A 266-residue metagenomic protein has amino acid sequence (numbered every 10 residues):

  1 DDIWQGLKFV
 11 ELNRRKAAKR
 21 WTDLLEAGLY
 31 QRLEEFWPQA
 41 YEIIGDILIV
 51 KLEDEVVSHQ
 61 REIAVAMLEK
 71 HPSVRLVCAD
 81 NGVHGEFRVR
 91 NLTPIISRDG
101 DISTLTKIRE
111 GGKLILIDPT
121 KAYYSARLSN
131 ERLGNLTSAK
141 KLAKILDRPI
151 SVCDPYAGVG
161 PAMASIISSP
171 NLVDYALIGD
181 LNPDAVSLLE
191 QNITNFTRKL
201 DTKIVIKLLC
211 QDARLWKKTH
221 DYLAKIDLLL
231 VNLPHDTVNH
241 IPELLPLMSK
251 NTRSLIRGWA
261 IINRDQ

Functional and structural regions predicted by a protein language model:
D1-Q266: SAM-dependent transferase fold signal centered on methyltransferase-like domains, encompassing both Class I
